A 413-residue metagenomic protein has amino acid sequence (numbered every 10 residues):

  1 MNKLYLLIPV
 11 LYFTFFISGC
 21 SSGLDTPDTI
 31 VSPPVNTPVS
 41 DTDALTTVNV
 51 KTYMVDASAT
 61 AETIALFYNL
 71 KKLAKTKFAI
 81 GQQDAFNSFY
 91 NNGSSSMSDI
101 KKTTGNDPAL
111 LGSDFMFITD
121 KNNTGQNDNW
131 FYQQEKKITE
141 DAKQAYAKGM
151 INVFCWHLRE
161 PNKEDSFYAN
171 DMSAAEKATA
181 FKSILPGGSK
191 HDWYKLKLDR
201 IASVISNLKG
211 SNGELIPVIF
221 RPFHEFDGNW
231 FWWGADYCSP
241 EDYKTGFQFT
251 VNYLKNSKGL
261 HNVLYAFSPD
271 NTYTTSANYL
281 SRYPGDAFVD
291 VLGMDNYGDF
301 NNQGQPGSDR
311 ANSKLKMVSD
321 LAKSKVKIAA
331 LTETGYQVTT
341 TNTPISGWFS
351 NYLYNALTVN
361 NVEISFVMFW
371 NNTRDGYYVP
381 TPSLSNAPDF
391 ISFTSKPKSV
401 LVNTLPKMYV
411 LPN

Functional and structural regions predicted by a protein language model:
F15-A44: Bacterial Sec-dependent N-terminal signal peptides
P38-T103, D107-M116: Boundary/entry segment of secreted carbohydrate-active catalytic domains
A65, N92-I100, K136-T139, S203-V204 (+3 more regions): Alpha-helical scaffolding within the catalytic cores of extracellular/periplasmic polymer-degrading hydrolases
F78-Q83, K327-N413: Substrate-binding cleft of secreted/luminal carbohydrate-active enzymes
Q82-Q83, P217, R221-F223, F247-A277 (+2 more regions): Aromatic-lined carbohydrate-recognition surfaces of secreted/lumenal glycan-active proteins
K121-F249, N256, L260: Substrate-binding cleft of extracellular glycoside hydrolase catalytic domains
Y243-K244, V263-R282, D299-A311, Q337-W370: Non-catalytic scaffold segments within catalytic domains of secreted glycoside hydrolases
S276, R282-T340, S385-S395, S399-P406: Glycoside hydrolase catalytic-domain groove-lining segments
